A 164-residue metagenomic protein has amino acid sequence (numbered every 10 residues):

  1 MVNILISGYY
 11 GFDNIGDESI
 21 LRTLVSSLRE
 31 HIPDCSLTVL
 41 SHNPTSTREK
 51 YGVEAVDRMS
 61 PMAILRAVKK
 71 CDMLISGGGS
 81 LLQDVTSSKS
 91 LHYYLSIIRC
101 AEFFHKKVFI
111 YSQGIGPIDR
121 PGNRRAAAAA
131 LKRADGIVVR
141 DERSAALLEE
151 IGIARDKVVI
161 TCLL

Functional and structural regions predicted by a protein language model:
V2-D119: Aromatic- and Gly/Pro-rich donor/ligand-binding loops that form nucleotide- or phosphate-bearing donor binding pockets
F103-I160: Active-site-proximal region of nucleotide-activated glycan assembly enzymes, centered on histidine/acidic-rich loops
C162-L164: Short beta-strand->alpha-helix junction loop in the catalytic core of nucleotide-activated group-transfer enzymes
